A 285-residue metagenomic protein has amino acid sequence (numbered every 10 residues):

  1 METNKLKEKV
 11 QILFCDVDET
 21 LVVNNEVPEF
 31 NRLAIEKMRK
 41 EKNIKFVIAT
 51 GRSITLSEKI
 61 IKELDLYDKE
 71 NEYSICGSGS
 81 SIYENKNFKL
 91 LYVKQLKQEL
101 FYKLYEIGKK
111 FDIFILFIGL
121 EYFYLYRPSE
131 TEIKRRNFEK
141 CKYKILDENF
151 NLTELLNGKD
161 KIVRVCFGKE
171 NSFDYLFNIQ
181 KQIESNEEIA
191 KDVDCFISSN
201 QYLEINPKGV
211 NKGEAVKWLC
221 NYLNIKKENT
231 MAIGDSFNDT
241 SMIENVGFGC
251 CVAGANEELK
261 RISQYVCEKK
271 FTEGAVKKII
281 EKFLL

Functional and structural regions predicted by a protein language model:
E2-I12, P28, E204-L285: Mg2+-dependent phosphoryl-transfer enzymes with acidic/Ser/Thr/Gly-rich catalytic loops
D16: Active-site residues of response regulator receiver
V23: Short helix N-cap motif at coil->helix boundaries in the Bergerat
E29-I133: Active-site phosphate-binding/coordination module
N43-V47, N71-E72, R164, E228-T230 (+1 more regions): Short active-site oxyanion
E70, S78, K191, N245-V246 (+1 more regions): Short, structured coil segments at secondary-structure junctions
I107, F111-F114, I118-I233: Conserved acidic, metal-coordinating active-site core of Asp-based, Mg2+-dependent phosphoryl-transfer enzymes
